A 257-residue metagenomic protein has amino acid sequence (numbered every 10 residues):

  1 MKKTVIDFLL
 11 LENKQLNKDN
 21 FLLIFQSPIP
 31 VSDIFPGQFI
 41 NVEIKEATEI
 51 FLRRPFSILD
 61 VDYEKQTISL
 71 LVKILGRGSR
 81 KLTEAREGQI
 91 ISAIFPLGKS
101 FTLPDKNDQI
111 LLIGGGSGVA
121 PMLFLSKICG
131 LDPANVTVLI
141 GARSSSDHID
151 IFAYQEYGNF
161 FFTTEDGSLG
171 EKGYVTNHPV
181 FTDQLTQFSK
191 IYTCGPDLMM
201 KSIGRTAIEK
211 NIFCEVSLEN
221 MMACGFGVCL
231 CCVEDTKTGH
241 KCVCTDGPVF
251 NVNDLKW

Functional and structural regions predicted by a protein language model:
M1-T4, H240-W257: Short, basic/aromatic-enriched C-terminal tail that caps enzymatic domains
K2-E87: Ferredoxin-reductase
E12, D60, F162-T164, V216 (+1 more regions): Structural signal for conserved beta-strand scaffold positions within catalytic alpha/beta enzyme cores
A47-F56, G98-D105, C244: Short, Lys/Arg- and Gly-enriched loop/turn segments at beta-strand edges
R77-E219: FNR/FR-type flavoprotein reductase catalytic core
D197, E219-P248: Local cysteine-cluster metal-coordination motifs and their immediate loop/turn environment, predominantly Fe-S cluster
